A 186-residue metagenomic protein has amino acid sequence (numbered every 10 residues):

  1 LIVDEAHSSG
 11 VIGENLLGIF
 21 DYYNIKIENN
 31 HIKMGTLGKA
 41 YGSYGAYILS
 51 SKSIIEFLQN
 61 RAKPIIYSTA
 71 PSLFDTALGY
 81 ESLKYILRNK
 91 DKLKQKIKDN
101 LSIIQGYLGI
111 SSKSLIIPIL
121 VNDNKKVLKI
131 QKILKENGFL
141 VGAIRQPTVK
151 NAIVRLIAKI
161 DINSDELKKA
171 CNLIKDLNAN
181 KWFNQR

Functional and structural regions predicted by a protein language model:
H7-S114, K126: Active-site C-terminal subdomain of aminotransferase-like
L16-L17, V141-A143: Membrane-embedded alpha-helical bundles of multi-pass transporters/translocases, especially carrier/permease families
L49-K52, P64, K132-E136, L173: Short, solvent-exposed amphipathic alpha-helical segments in soluble enzyme and RNA/protein-processing domains
N60, G138-V141: Short gly/ser/thr-rich secondary-structure transition/capping motifs
Q95-G138, Q146-T148, V154, I160: Conserved PLP-binding catalytic core of the aspartate aminotransferase-like
E136, P147-R186: PLP-dependent enzyme catalytic core of the Aspartate aminotransferase-like
